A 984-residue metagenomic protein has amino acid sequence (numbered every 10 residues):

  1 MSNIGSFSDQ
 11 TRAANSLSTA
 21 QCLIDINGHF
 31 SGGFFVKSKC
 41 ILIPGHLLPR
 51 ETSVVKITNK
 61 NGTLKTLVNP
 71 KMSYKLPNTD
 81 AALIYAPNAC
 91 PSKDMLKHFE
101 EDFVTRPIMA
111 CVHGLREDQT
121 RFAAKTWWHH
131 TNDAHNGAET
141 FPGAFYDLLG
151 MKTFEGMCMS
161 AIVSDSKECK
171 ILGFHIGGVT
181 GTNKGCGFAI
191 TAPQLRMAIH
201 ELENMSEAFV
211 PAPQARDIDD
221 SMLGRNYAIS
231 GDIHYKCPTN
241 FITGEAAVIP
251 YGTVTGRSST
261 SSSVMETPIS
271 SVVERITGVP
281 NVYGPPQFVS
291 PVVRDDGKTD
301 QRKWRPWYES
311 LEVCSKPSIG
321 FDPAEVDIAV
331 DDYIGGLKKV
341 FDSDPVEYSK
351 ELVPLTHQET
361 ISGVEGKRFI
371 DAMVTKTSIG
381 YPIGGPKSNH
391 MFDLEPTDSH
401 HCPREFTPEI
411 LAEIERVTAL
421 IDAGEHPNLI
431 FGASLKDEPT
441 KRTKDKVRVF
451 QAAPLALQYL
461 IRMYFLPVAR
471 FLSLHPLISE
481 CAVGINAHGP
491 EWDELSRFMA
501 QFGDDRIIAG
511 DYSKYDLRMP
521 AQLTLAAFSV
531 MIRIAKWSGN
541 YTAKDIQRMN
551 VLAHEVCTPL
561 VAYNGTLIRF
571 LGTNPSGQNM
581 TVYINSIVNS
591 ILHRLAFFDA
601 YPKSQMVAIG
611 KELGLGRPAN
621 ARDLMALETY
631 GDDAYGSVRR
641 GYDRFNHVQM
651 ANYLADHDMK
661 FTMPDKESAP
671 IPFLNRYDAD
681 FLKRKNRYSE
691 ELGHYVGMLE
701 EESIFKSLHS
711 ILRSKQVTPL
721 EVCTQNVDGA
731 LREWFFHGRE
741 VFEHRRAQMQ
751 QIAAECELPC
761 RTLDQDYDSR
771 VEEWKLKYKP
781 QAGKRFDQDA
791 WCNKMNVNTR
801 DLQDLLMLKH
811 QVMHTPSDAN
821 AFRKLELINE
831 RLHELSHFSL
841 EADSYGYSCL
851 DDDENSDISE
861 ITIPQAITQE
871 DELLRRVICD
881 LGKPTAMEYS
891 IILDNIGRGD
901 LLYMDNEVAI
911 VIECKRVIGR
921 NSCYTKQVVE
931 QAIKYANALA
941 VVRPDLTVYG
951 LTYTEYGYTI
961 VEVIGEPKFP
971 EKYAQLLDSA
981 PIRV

Functional and structural regions predicted by a protein language model:
S16, L67-K75, E201-S859: Viral RNA-dependent RNA polymerase
S16-N27, F35-S38, L42-A144, S164-D165: Serine endopeptidase catalytic core focused on the charge-relay Asp
I43-P49, E155, L172-T182: Short beta->alpha transition motifs characteristic of CBS
L149-I176: Catalytic nucleophile loop of clan PA
H175, M904, A909-R920: Active-site ExK catalytic segment of metal-dependent nucleases
E854-L874: Solvent-exposed, charged helical/coil patches that constitute nucleic-acid or partner-interaction surfaces
A866, R876-E907: Active-site metal-binding core of divalent-cation-utilizing nuclease and nuclease-like domains
K915-R916, N921-F969: Nucleic-acid nuclease catalytic cores
